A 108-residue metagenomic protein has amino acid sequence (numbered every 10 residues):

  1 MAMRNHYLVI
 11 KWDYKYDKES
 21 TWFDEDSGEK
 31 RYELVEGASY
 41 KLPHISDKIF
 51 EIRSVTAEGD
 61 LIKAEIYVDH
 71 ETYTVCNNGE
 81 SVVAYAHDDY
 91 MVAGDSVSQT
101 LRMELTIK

Functional and structural regions predicted by a protein language model:
M1-K108: Surface-exposed, beta-sheet-biased, low-hydrophobicity segments with strongly acidic/polar composition
